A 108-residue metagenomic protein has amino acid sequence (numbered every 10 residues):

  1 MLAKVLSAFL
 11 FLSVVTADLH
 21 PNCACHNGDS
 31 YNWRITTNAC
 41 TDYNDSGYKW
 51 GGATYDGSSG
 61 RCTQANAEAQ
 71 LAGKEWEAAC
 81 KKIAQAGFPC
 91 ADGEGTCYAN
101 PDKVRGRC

Functional and structural regions predicted by a protein language model:
M1-L19: Fungal secretory targeting signals
A8, S30-Y31, L71: Residue-level detector of secondary-structure boundary/capping sites
S13-A67: Secreted, propeptide-processed cysteine-rich mini-domains
S13-V15, C80, D92: Prokaryotic Sec-type signal peptides and long signal-anchor helices with extended Leu/Ile/Val-rich h-regions
P21-C23, N38, G60, A78 (+3 more regions): Extracellular secreted precursors and ectodomains with disulfide-bonded cysteine-rich loops/domains
Y31, Q85, R105-G106: Surface-exposed, well-ordered secondary-structure segments
A65-C90: Mid-chain, structured segments of secreted extracytoplasmic proteins
Y98-C108: Short, low-complexity, Pro/Ser/Thr/Gly-rich segments in the mature regions of secreted, periplasmic
